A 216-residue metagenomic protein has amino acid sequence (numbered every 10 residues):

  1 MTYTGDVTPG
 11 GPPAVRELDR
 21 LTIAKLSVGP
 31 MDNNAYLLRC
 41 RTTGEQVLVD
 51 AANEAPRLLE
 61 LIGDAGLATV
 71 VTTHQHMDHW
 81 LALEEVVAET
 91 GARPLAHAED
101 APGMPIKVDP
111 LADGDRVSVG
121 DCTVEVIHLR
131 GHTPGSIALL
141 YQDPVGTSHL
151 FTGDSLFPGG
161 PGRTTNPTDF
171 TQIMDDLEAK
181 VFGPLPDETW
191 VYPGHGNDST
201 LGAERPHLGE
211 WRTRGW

Functional and structural regions predicted by a protein language model:
T2-L18, G202-W216: Acidic, His/Gly-rich catalytic cores of divalent-metal-dependent hydrolytic chemistry
P12-A65, A138-G153: Conserved beta-strand hairpin/beta-sheet module of binuclear metal-dependent hydrolase folds, prominently
D19, G120-E125, G135-I137: Short beta-strand or tight-loop elements that sit immediately N-terminal to catalytic metal-binding acidic residues
L26-V28, V108, H128-H132: Short Gly/Pro-enriched turn/cap motifs at secondary-structure boundaries
L38, D50, H74, V86 (+5 more regions): Divalent metal-coordination and catalytic microenvironments
T42, N53, M77, D100 (+4 more regions): Short, glycine/acidic-enriched loop or turn micro-motifs at the edges of active sites
Q46, N53-E125, T147, H207-E210 (+1 more regions): Active-site HxH/HxHxD metal-binding segment of metal-dependent hydrolases
A65, P134-W216: Metallo-beta-lactamase
